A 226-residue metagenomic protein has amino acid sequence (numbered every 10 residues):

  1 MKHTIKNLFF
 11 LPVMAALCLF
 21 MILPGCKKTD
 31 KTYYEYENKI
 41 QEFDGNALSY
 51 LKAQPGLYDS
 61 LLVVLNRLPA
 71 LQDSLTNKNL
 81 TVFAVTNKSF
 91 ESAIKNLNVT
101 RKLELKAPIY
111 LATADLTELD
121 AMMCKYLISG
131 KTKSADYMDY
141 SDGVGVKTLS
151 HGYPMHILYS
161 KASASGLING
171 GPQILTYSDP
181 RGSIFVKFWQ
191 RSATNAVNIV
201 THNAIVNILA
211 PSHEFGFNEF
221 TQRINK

Functional and structural regions predicted by a protein language model:
K2, K6-N7, P24-K226: Mature, structured domains of secreted/extracytosolic soluble proteins
P12-I22: Bacterial N-terminal signal peptides
